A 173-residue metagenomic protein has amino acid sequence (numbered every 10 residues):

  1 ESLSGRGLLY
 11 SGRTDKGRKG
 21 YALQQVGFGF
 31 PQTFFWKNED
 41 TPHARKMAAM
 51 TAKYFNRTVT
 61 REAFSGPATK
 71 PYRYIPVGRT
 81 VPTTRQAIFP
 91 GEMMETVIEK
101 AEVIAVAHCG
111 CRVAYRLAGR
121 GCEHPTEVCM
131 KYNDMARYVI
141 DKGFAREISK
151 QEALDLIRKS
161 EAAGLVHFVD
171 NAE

Functional and structural regions predicted by a protein language model:
S4-D15: A short, conserved structural fragment
G7, K19, E102-I104: Generic beta-strand structural signal
T14, Q24, A107-C109: Acidic/polar N-terminal loop/beta-strand segments that form early-domain functional surfaces
D15-K16, A172: Proline- and acidic/polar-enriched loop/turn elements at helix boundaries
K16-V59: Short, amphipathic alpha-helical interaction segments positioned at domain boundaries
T58-E173: Catalytic cores of enzyme domains
